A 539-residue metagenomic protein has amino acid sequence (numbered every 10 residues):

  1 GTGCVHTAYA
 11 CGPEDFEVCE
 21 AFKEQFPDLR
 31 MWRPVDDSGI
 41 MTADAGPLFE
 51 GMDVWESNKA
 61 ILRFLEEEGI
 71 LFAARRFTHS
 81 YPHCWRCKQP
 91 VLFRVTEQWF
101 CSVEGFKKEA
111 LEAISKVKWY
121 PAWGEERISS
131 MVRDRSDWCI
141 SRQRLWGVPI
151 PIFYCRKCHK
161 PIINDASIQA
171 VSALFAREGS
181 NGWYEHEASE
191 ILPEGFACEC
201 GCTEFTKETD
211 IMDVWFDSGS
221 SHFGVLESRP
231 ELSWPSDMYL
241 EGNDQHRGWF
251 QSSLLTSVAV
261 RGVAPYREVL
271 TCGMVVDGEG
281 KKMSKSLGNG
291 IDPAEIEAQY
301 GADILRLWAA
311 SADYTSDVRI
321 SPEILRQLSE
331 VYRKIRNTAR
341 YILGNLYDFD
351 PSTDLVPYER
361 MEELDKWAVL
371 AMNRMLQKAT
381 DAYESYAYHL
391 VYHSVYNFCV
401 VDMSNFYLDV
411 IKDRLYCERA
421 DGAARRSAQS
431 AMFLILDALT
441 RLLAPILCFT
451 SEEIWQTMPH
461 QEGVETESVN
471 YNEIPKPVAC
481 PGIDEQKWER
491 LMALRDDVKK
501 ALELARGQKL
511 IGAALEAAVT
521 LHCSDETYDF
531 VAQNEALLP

Functional and structural regions predicted by a protein language model:
G1, K23-D37, R144-W146, D165-S316: Alpha-helical recognition segments enriched in aromatics with Gly/Pro capping that present substrate-recognition
T2-I168, E187, W249, K281 (+5 more regions): Residue patterns forming the tRNA-binding/recognition surfaces of aminoacyl-tRNA synthetases and related DALR
A21-R30, R63-A73, I163, A197-T206 (+10 more regions): Secondary-structure transition/capping motifs at alpha-helix termini and the adjoining loop/turn into the next element
M31-A43, P265-C272, V276-G278, D317-Q327 (+2 more regions): Substrate-binding beta-hairpin/strand module that engages nucleic acids
E67, F72-V103, L325-S352, R441 (+2 more regions): Structured, non-catalytic alpha/beta "coupling" segments that mediate domain-domain communication and provide generic
R135, W215-G219, S253, V269-L270 (+6 more regions): Short alpha-helical scaffolding segments that buttress acidic/His motifs in well-ordered protein cores
F205, F349-Q377, D409-A501, Q508 (+1 more regions): Acidic, turn-prone loop/beta-hairpin segments
